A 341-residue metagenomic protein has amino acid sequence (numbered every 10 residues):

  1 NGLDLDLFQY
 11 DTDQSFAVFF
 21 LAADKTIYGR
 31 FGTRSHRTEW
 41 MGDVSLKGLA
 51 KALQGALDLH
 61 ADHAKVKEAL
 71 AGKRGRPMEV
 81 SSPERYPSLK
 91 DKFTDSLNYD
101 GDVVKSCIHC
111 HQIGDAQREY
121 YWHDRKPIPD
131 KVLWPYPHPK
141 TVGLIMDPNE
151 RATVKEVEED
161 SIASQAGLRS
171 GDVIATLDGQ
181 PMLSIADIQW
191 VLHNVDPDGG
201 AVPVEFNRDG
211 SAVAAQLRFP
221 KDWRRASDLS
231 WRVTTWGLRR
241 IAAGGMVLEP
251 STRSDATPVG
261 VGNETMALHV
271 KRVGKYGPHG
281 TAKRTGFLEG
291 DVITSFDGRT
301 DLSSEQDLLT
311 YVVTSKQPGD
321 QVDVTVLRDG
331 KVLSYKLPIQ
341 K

Functional and structural regions predicted by a protein language model:
N1-L3: Thiol-based oxidoreductase modules, predominantly thioredoxin-like and allied folds used for disulfide exchange
Q14-S35: A short, hydrophobic beta-strand/beta-hairpin element that forms part of a small beta-sheet core
V18, V103-G114, I174: The canonical Cys-X-X-Cys-His
H36-A52, A186, S304-D307: A short, polar/charged loop-to-alpha-helix boundary motif
E39, A50-D95, Y120: Post-cleavage N-terminal segment of exported redox proteins
Y121-L133: Short cysteine/histidine-rich metal-coordination sites, predominantly Zn2+-binding motifs
Y136-T176, Q180-L183, M246-S295, R299-S303: PDZ/PDZ-like domain segments forming the peptide/carboxylate-binding groove, activating on the N-terminal beta-strands
A175, V191-S230, T285-L288, T294 (+1 more regions): PDZ-domain C-terminal substructure recognizer with occasional recognition of PDZ-binding tails
